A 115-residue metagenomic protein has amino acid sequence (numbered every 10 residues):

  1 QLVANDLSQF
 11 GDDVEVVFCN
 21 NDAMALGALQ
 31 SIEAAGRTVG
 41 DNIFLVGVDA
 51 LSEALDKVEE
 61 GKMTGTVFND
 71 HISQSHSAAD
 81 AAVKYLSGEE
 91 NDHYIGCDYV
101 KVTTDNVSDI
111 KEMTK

Functional and structural regions predicted by a protein language model:
Q1-K115: A residue-level marker of the well-folded mature domains of exported/periplasmic proteins
